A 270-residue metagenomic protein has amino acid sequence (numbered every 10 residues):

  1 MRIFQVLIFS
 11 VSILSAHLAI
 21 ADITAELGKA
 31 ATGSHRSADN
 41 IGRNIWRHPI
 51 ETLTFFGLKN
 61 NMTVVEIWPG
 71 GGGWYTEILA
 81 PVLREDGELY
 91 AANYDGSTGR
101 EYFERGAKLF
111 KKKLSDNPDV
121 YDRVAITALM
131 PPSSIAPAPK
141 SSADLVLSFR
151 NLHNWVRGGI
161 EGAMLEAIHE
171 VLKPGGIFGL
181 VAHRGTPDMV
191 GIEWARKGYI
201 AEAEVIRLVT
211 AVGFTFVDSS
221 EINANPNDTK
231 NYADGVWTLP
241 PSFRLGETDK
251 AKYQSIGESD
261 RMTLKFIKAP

Functional and structural regions predicted by a protein language model:
L27-F55, K59: Class I SAM-dependent methyltransferase Rossmann-like catalytic core, especially the SAM/SAH-binding loop
N61-G71: Conserved class I S-adenosyl-L-methionine
A80-P81, E161-P174: A short glycine-rich, Lys/Arg-flanked "PGG" loop and its adjoining helix->strand segment in the class I
Y90, G175-H183: Conserved beta-strand signature within the Rossmann-like core of class I S-adenosyl-L-methionine
F103-S134: S-adenosyl-L-methionine
I135-V146: A short acidic, Gly/Pro-enriched loop at the edge of an enzyme's catalytic core that lines a small-molecule cofactor
G191-V217: Conserved Class I S-adenosyl-L-methionine
T229-P270: Core SAM-dependent methyltransferase catalytic element
